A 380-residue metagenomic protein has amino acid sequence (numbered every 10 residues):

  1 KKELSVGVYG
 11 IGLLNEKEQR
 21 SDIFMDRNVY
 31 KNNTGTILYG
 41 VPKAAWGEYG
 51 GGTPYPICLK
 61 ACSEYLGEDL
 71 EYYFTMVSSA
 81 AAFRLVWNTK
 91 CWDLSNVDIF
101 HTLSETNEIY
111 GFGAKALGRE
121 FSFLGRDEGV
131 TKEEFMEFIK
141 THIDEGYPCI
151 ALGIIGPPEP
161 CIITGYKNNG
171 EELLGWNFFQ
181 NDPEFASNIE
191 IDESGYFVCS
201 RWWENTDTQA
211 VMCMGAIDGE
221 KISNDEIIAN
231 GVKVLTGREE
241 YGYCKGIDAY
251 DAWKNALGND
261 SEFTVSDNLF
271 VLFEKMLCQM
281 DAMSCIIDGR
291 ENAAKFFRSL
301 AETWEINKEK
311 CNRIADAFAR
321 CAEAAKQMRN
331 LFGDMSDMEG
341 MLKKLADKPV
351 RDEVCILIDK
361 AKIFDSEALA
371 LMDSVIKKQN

Functional and structural regions predicted by a protein language model:
K1-K2, E16: Charged/polar low-complexity intrinsically disordered segments
K2-I11: Extreme N-terminal basic, low-complexity initiation segments that serve as generic localization/processing leaders
G7-V8, E18, G35, G195: Intrinsic-disorder/low-complexity loop/linker signature
I11-F24: Short, Lys/Arg-enriched N-terminal segments with co-localized hydrophobic residues within the first ~10-30 amino acids
F24-G129, D144-E145, I150-P158, Y166-N380: Cys-His-centered catalytic/binding microenvironment captured across papain-like cysteine peptidases and homologous
D127-E137: Mixed-charge, Lys/Arg-rich low-complexity intrinsically disordered regions
E137-D144: Donor nucleotide-activated moiety binding/catalytic core segment of transferases that use nucleotide-activated donors
